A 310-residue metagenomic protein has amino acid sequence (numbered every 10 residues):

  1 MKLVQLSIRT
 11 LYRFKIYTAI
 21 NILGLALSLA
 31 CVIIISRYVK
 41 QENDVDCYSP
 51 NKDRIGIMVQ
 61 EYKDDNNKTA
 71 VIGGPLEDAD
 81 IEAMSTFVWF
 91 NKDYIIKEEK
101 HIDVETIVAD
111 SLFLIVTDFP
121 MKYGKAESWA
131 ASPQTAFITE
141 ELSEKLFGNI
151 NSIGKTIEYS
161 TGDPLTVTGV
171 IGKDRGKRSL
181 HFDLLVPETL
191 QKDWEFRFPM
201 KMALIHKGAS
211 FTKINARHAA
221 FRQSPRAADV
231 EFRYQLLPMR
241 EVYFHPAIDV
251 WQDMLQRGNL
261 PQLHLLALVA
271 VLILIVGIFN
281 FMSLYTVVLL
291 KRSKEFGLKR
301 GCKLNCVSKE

Functional and structural regions predicted by a protein language model:
V4-I20, G24, G277-E310: Intracellular coupling helices
I20-I34: Hydrophobic membrane-insertion alpha-helices, especially the h-region of bacterial N-terminal signal peptides
L23-L27, L268-I275: Lipid-exposed faces of alpha-helical membrane segments in multi-pass integral membrane proteins
A30, I34-R37, V276-N280: Transmembrane alpha-helix boundary/anchor motif
V32-I150, Y159-T166, A216: Structured, solvent-exposed hinge/loop segments at the ends of secondary-structure elements
I55, F198-M202, S293: Short, solvent-exposed beta-strand edge segments and adjacent coil->beta transition regions
D110-Y123, A136-G258: Mid-to-C-terminal secondary-structure elements that act as membrane-proximal/extracytoplasmic interface segments
D253-I273: N-terminal membrane-entry
